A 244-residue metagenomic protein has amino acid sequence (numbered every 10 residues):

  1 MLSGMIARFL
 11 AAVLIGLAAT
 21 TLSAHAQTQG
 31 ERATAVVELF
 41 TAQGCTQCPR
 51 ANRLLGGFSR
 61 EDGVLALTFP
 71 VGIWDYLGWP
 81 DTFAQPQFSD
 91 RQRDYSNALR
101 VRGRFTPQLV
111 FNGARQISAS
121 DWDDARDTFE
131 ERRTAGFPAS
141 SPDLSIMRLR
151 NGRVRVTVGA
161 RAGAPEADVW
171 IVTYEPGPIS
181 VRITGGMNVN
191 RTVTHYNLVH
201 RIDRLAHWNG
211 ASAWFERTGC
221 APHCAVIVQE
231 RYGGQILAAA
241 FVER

Functional and structural regions predicted by a protein language model:
M1-I6: N-terminal secretory signal peptides that target proteins for export/translocation
A7-T21: Bacterial N-terminal signal peptides
A18-A19, R32, T106, C224: Generic secretory/membrane-interface signal
H25-G103: Active-site-proximal cofactor/substrate-binding loop regions of enzyme domains
T82-R102, Q108, A114-R244: Short, conserved sequence motifs used for protein processing/export or organelle targeting and for catalysis
